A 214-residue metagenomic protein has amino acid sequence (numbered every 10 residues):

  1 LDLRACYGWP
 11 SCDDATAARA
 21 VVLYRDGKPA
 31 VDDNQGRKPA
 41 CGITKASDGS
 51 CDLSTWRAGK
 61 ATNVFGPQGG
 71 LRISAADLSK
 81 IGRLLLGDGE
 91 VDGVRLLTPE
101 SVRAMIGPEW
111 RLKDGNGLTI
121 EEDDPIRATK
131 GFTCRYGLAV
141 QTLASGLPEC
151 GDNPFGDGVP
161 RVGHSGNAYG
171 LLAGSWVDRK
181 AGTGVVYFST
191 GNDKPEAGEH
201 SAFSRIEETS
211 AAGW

Functional and structural regions predicted by a protein language model:
L1-V159: Short, surface-exposed loop or secondary-structure junction motifs that flank catalytic or metal-binding residues
A40, L171, D193-E196: A short local loop/turn or secondary-structure capping micro-motif enriched for an aromatic residue
G66, Y169-A173: Short, surface-exposed coil-to-beta transition loops
G163: Cleft-lining beta-strand/loop regions that shape enzyme active-site pockets
L172-D178, G182-N192: Short, well-ordered beta-strand elements
G191-R205: A short acidic/glycine-rich loop-to-helix N-cap element
A202-W214: Short, solvent-exposed cationic patches
